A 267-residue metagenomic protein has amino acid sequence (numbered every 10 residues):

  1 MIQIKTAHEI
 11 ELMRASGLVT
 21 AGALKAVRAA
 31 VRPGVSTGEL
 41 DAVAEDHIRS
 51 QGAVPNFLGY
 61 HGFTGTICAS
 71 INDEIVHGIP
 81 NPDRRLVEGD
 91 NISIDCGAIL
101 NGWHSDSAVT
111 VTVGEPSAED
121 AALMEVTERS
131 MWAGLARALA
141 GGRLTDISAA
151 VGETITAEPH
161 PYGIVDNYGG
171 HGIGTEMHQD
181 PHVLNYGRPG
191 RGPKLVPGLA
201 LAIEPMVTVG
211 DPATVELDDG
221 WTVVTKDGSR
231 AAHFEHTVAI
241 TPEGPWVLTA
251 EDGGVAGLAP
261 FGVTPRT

Functional and structural regions predicted by a protein language model:
M1-T267: Active-site neighborhoods and metal-handling regions in enzymes and metal-associated proteins
